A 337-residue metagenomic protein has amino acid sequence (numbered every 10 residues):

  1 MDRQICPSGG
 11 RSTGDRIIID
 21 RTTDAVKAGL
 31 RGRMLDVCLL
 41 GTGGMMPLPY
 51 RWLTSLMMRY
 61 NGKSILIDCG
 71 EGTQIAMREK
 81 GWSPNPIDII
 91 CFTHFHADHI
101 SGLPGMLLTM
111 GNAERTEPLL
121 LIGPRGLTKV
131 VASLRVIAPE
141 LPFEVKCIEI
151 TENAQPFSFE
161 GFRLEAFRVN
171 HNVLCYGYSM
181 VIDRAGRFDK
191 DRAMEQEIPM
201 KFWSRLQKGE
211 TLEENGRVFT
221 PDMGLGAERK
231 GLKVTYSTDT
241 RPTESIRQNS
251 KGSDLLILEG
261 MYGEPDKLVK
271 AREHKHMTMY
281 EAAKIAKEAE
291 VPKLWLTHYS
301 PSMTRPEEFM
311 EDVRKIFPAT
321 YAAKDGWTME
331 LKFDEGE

Functional and structural regions predicted by a protein language model:
G9-G10, G14, G29-G32: Residue-identity detector for glycine
K27-G29, N153-L296, R305-I316, K332-E337: Metal-dependent phosphodiesterase/nuclease catalytic metal-binding core
K27-K80, P118, Y178-M180, G226-S237 (+1 more regions): Conserved beta-strand hairpin/beta-sheet module of binuclear metal-dependent hydrolase folds, prominently
I67-G70, I87-F95, G123-P124, T235-T240 (+3 more regions): Active-site neighborhood of phospho(di)ester-bond hydrolases with catalytic His/Asp-centered motifs
E71-I122, E144-A154: Active-site metal-binding motif and surrounding structural segment of the metallo-beta-lactamase
G102-M110, V131-L134, T304-D312: Metal-dependent catalytic neighborhoods of phosphoester/phosphodiester hydrolases
